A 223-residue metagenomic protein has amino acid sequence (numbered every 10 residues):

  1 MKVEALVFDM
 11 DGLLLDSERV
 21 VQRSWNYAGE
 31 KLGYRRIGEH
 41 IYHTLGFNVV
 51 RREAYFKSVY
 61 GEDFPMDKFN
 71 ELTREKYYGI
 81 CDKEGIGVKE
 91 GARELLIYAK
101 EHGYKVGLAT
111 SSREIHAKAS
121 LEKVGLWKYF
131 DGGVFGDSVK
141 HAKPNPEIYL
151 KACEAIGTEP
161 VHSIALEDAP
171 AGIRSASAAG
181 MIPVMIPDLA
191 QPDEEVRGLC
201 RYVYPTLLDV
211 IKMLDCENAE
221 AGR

Functional and structural regions predicted by a protein language model:
M1-E4, I97-K100, R113-R223: Asp-based, Mg2+/Mn2+-dependent phosphohydrolase catalytic module
M1-Y42: Active-site neighborhood of HAD-like aspartate-dependent phosphohydrolases
D9, L13, T110, D168: Conserved G/P- and acidic residue-centered "switch" motifs that form tight phosphate/ATP-binding loops in soluble
D16, L108-T110, M185: Hydrophobic residues in well-ordered beta-strands that form the structural core
V20, T44, N48, G87-G91 (+4 more regions): Short beta->alpha linker loops
Q22, N26, V49-A54, R74 (+2 more regions): An amphipathic alpha-helix signature
A28-G29, N48-D63, S120, A152-C153: Helix-loop "lid/cap" segments that line or gate small-molecule binding pockets
R35-G38, F56-E94, H102-Y104: Metal-dependent phosphoesterase signature
